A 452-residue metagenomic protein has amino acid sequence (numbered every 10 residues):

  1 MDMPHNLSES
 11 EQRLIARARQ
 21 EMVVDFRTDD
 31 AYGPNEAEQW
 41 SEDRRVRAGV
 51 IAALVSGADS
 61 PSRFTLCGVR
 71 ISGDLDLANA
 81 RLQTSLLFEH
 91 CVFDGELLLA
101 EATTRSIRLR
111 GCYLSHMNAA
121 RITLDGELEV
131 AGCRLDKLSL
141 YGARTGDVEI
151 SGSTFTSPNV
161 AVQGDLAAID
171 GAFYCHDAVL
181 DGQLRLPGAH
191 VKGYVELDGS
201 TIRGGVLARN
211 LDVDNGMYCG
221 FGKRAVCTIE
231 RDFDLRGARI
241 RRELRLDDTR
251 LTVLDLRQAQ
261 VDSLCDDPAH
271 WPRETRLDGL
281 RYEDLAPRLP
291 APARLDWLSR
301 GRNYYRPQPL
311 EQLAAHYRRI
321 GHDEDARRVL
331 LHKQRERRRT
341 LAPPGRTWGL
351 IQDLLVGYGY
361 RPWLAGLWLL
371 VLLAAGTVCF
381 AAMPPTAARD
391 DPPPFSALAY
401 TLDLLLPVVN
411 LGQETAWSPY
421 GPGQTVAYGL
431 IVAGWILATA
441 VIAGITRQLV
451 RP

Functional and structural regions predicted by a protein language model:
M1-G349: N-terminal leader/targeting and pre-domain segments
G142, G152, D248, L370-T401: Outer-pore turret/helix-boundary of cation channels
P307-R318, L369-T386, V409: Hydrophobic alpha-helical transmembrane segments
A326, C379, I445: Hydrophobic, well-ordered secondary-structure elements that form the walls of internal hydrophobic environments
P343-M383, D391-P392: Transmembrane alpha-helical segments and their cytosolic interface motifs in multi-pass membrane proteins
Q352-P362, P384-W435, A440: Pore-loop/selectivity-filter region of tetrameric P-loop cation channels
L373-T377, I436-A443: Alpha-helical transmembrane segments
R447-V450: Basic, amphipathic N-terminal segments
